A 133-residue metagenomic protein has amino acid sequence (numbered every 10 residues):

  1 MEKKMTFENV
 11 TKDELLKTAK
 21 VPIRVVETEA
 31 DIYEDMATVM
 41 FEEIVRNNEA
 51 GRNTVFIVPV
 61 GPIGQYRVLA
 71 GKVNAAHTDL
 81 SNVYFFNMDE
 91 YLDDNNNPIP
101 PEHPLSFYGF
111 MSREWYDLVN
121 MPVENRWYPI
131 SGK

Functional and structural regions predicted by a protein language model:
M1-F56, N74: N-terminal glycine-/serine-/threonine-rich phosphate-binding loop
M5-K20, D31, D79-K133: Ligand-binding beta-strand-loop-alpha-helix segment within the catalytic cores of soluble metabolic enzymes
I32, G64-Q65: Short phosphate-engaging motifs
D35, V39, V68, F110 (+1 more regions): Alpha-helical scaffold segments in soluble metabolic enzymes
V58-I63: Glycine-rich beta-strand-to-loop/alpha-helix junction loops that act as flexible
Y66-H77: Histidine-anchored nucleotide/phosphate-binding helix
